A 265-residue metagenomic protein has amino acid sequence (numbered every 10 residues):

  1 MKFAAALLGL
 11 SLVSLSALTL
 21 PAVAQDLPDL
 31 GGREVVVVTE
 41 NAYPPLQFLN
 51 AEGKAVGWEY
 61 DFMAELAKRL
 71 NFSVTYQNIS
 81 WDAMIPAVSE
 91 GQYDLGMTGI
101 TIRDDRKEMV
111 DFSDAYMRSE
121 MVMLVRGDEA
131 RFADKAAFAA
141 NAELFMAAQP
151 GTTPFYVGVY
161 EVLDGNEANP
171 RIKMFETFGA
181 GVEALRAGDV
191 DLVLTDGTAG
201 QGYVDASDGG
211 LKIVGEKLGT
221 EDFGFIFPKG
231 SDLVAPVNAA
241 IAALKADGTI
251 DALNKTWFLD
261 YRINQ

Functional and structural regions predicted by a protein language model:
Q25-I100, E108, D247, T256: Extracytoplasmic small-molecule ligand-binding "clamshell" domains of the periplasmic binding protein/Venus flytrap
D26, G151-I172, K212-I213, A242-Q265: Ligand-binding clefts/hinges and TM-proximal coupling segments of bilobed small-molecule sensing domains
V38, S73-S80, A148, A168-T177 (+1 more regions): Short beta-strand-to-loop elements that line the ligand-binding cleft of bilobed periplasmic-binding protein-like
N41, R118-V122, G197, Q201 (+2 more regions): Periplasmic-binding protein-like
L49, M63-L70, T153-M174, V204-D208: Ligand-binding cleft/hinge of the Venus flytrap
Y60, Y76-P86, R131-A133, I172-A184 (+1 more regions): Short helix-initiation/N-cap motifs at beta->coil->alpha
D82-P86, T98-M109, V157-V159, R186 (+1 more regions): A ligand-binding cleft/hinge motif common to bilobed small-molecule-binding domains
G127-M146: Flexible hinge/capping segments at coil-to-helix
